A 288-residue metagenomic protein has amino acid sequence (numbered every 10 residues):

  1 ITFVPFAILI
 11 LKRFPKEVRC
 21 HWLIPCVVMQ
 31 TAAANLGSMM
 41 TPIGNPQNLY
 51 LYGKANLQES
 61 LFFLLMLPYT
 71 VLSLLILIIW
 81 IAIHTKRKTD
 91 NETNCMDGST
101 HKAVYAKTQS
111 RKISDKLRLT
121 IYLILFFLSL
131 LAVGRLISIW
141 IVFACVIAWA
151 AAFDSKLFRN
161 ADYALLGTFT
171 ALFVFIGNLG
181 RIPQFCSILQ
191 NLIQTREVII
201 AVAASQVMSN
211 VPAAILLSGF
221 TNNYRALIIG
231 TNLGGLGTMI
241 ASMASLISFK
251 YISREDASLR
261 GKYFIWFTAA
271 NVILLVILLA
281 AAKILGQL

Functional and structural regions predicted by a protein language model:
I1-F3, I24-A55, I78, N210-A214 (+1 more regions): Alpha-helical transmembrane segments and, especially, the helix-loop junctions at the ends of these helices
I1-L36, Y50, I215-I228, A257-L259 (+1 more regions): Hydrophobic transmembrane alpha-helices that form the pore/transport pathway of multi-pass ion and small-solute
F6, W22-A32, N160-A171, L192-I193 (+1 more regions): Cytoplasmic-side transmembrane-helix entry/capping segments in multi-pass membrane proteins
H21, S60-S110, L246-L288: Juxtamembrane and boundary regions of transmembrane helices in multi-pass small-molecule transporters and channels
N48-L61, I182-N191, A214-L217, L285-L288: Membrane-interface helix termini and inter-helical loops of multi-pass transporters
L57-Y69, R111-S114, L130-I139, N160 (+2 more regions): Interfacial loop-to-helix junctions that mark the boundaries of transmembrane helices in multi-pass membrane
L77-T85, T89-L157: Membrane-embedded hairpin module used as a gating/binding unit in multi-pass transport and secretion proteins
I124-N222: Transmembrane helical segments that form the transport core of multi-pass membrane transport proteins
